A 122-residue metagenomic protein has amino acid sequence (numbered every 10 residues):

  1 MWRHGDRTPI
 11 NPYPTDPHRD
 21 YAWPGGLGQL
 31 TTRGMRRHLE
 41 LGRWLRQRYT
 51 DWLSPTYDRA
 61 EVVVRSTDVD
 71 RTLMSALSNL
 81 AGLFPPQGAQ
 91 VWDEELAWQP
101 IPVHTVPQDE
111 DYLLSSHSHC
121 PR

Functional and structural regions predicted by a protein language model:
M1-R122: Long, internal stretches of domain cores in catalytic or enzyme-like folds, emphasizing the mature domain core
